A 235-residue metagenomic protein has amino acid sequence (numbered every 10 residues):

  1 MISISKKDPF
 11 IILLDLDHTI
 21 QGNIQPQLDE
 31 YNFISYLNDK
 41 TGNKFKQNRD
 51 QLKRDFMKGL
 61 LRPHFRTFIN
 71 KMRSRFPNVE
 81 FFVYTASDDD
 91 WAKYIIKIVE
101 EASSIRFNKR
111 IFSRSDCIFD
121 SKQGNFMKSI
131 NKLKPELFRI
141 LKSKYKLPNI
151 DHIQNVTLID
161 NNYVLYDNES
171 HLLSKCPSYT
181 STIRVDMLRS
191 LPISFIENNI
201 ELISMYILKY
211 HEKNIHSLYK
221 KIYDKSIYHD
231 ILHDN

Functional and structural regions predicted by a protein language model:
M1-Q123: Alpha-helical substrate-recognition element adjacent to the catalytic core
D90-N235: C-terminal cap/substrate-recognition subdomain and adjoining C-terminal extension of metal-dependent phosphatase-like
